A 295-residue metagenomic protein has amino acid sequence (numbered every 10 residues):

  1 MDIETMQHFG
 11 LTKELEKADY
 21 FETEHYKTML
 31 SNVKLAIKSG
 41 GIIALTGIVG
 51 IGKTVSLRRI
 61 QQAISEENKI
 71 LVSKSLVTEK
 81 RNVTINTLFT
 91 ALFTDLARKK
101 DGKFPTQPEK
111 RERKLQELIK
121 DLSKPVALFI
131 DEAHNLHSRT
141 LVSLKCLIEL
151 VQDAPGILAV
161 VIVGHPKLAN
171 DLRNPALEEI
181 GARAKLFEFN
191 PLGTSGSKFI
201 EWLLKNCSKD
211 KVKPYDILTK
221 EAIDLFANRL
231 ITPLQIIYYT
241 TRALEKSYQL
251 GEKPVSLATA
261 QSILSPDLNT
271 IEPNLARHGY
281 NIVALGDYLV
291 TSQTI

Functional and structural regions predicted by a protein language model:
M1-I43: A short, basic N-terminal segment
M6-K13, V83-G102: Conserved NTP-binding/hydrolysis module of P-loop NTPases
S39-R59: Walker A/P-loop nucleotide-binding motif
I42, Q116-I162, N174-P175: Conserved Walker B catalytic segment
Q61, L168-R183: Short regulatory helix/loop adjacent to the ATP-binding pocket of P-loop NTPases
S65-A91: AAA+/P-loop NTPase substrate/partner-engagement loops
V77, K185-S197: Conserved AAA+ ATPase "SRH/arginine-finger" region at the nucleotide-binding site
K205-I295: C-terminal alpha-helical "lid" subdomain
